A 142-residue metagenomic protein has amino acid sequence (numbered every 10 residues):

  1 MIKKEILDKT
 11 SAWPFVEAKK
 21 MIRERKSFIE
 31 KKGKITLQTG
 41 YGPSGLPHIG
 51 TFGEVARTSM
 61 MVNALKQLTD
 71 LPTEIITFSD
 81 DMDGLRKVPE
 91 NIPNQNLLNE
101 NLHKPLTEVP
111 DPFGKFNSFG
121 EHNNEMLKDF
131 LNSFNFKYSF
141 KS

Functional and structural regions predicted by a protein language model:
M1-S142: N-terminal Rossmann-like or analogous alpha/beta NTP/dinucleotide-binding catalytic cores that position adenine
